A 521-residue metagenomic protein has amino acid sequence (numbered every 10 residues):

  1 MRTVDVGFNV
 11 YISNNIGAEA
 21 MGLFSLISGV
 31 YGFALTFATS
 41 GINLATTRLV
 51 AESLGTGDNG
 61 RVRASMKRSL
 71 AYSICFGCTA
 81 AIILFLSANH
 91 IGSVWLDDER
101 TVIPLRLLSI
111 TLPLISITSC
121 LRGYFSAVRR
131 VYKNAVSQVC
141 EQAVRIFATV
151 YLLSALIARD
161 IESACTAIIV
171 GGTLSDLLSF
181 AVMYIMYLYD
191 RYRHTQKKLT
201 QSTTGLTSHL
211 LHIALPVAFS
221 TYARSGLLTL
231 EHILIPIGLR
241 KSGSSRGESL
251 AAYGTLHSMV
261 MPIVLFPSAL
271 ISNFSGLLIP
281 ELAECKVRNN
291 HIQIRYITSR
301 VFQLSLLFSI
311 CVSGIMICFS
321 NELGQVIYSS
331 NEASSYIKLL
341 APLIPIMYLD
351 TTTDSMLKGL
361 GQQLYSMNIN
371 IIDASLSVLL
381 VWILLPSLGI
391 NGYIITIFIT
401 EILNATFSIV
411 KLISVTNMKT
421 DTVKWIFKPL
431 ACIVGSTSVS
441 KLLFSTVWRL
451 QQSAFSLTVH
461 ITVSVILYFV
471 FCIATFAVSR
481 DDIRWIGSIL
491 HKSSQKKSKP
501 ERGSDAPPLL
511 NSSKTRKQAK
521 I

Functional and structural regions predicted by a protein language model:
M1-D5, G172-S179, M183, Y187 (+1 more regions): Transmembrane helical elements of multi-pass membrane transporters/channels
M1-T47, A81, F85, T111-L112 (+1 more regions): Signature of the first transmembrane helix
N9, S40-L44, L107-S126, N134-Q142 (+6 more regions): Short runs within selected transmembrane alpha-helices of multi-pass transporters and secretion channels
S40-G55, V264-N289, R295-F302: Helix-loop junctions and terminal segments of transmembrane helices in multi-pass membrane transport/translocation
T79-G226: Hydrophobic transmembrane helix module of multi-pass membrane transport proteins
N89-L108, M316-M347: Interfacial segments at transmembrane-helix termini and the short loops linking adjacent helices
Y151-A158, V170, L174-Q201, H232 (+2 more regions): C-terminal transmembrane helix end/exit motif
L442-I521: Membrane-proximal transmembrane or re-entrant/amphipathic helices at the cytosolic face
